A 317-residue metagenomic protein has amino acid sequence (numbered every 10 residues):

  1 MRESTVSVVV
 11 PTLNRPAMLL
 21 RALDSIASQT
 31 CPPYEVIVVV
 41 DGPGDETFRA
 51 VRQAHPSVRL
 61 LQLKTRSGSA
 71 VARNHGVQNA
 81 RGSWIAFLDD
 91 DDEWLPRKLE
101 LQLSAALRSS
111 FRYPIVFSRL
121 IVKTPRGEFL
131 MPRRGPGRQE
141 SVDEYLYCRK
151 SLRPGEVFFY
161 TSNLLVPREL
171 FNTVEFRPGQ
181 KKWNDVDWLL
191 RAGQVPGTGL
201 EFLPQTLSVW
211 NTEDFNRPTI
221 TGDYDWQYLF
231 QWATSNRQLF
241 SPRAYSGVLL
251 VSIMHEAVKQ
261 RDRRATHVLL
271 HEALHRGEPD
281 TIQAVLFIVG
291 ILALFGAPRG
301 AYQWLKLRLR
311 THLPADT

Functional and structural regions predicted by a protein language model:
M1-A27: N-proximal low-complexity "stem/linker" segments adjacent to membrane-targeting elements
S25, P32, V40-R49, T65 (+1 more regions): A conserved acidic beta->alpha catalytic loop
S28, G44, V258-T317: Membrane-interface aromatic/basic loop that binds lipid-linked glycans or pyrophosphate carriers, typified by
L63-A80: Glycine-rich, basic loop-to-helix element that forms the pyrophosphate-binding segment of sugar-nucleotide handling
V71, L99-L170: Flexible acidic/His/Gly-enriched loops in nucleotide-sugar-dependent glycosyltransferase catalytic domains
I85: Short aromatic/hydrophobic "clamp" motif used to bind/position activated sugar donors
Q139-D225: Conserved nucleotide-sugar donor-binding catalytic segment
Q205-D214, P218-L249, R263-R276: Catalytic core of nucleotide-sugar-dependent glycosyltransferases
